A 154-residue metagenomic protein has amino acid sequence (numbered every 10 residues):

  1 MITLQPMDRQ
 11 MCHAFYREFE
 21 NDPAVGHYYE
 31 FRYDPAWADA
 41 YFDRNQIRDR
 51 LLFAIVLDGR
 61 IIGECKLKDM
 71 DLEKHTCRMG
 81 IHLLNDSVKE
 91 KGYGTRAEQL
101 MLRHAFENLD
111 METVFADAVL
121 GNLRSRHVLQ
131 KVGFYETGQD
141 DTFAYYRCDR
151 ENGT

Functional and structural regions predicted by a protein language model:
M1-A14, E18-D22, D49-L52, V56-T154: Acyl-donor (CoA/ACP) binding surface of acyl/acetyltransferases
P23-F42: Conserved GNAT-fold acetyl-CoA-binding loop/helix
D43-D49: Short loop/turn motifs at secondary-structure junctions and domain boundaries
